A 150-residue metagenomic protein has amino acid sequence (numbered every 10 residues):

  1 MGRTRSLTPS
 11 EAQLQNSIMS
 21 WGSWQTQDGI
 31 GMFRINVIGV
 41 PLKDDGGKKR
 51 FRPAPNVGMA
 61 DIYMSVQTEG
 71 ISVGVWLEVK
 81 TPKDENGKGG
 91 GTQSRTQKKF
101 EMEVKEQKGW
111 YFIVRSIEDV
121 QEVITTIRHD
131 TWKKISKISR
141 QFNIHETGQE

Functional and structural regions predicted by a protein language model:
M1-E150: Catalytic phosphate/metal-binding cores of nucleic-acid and nucleotide-processing enzymes, i.e., regions that mediate
